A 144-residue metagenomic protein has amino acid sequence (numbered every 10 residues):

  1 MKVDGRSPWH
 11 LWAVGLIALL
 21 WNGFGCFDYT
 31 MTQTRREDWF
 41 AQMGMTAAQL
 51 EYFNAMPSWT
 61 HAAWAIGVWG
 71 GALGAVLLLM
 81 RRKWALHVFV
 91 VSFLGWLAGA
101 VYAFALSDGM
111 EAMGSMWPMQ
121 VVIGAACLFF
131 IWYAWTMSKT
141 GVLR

Functional and structural regions predicted by a protein language model:
M1-R144: Topology signature of small-to-medium multi-pass alpha-helical membrane proteins
